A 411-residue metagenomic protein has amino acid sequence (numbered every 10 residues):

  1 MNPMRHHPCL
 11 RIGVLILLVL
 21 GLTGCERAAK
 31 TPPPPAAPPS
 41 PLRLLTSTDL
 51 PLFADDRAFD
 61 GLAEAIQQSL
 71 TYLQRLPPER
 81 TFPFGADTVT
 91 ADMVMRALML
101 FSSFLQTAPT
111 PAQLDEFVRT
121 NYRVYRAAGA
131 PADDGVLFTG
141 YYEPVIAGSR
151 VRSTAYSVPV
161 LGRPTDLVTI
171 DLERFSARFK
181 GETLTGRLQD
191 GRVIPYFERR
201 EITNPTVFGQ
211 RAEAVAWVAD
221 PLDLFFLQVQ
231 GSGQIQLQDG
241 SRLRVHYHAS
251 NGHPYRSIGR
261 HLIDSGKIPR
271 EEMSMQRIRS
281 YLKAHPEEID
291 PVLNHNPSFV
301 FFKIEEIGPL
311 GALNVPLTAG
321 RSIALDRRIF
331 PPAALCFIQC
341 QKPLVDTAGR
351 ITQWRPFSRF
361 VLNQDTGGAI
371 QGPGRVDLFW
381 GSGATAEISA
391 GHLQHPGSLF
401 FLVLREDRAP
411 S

Functional and structural regions predicted by a protein language model:
N2-G13: Bacterial N-terminal signal peptides that target proteins for export
C9-R11, E288, R350: Hydrophobic alpha-helical segments, principally membrane-spanning helices and signal/leader peptides
V14-V19: Hydrophobic helical h-region of N-terminal Sec-dependent signal peptides in bacterial secretory/periplasmic proteins
T23-G24: C-terminal motif of bacterial Sec signal peptides marking the signal peptidase cleavage site
A29-P39: Short, low-complexity, disordered segments immediately C-terminal to signal peptides in bacterial exported proteins
P38-E305, G311-V315: Secretory/export targeting leaders with adjacent low-complexity proregions
E305-S411: C-terminal soluble interaction/assembly domains
